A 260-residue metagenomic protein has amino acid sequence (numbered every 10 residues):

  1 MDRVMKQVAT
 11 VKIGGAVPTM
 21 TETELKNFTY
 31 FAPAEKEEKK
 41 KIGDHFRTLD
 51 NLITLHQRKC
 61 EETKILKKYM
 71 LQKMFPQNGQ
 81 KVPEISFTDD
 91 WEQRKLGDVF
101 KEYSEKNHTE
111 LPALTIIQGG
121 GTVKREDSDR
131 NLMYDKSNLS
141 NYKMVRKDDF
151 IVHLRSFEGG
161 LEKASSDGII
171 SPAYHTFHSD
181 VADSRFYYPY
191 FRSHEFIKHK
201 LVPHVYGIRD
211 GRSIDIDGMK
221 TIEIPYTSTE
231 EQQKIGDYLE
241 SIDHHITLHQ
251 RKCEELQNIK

Functional and structural regions predicted by a protein language model:
M1-D2, A9, I13-L25, D129 (+3 more regions): A short beta-sheet element
M5, I13-E38, I169-A173, I208-Q233: A short glycine-rich beta-alpha junction/loop motif
V11-K12, T109-I117, P203-H204: Short coil/turn segments at secondary-structure boundaries
G14, M133-L139, I208: Short, solvent-exposed loop/turn positions at domain surfaces that link secondary-structure elements or cap domain
E24, F28, E35-E92, I222 (+1 more regions): Amphipathic alpha-helical segments with low aromatic content
S86-N107: Non-catalytic DNA-recognition/assembly elements of restriction-modification systems
F100-E102, R146, E223: IQ-motif-like calmodulin-binding regions
Q118-N131: Short, basic/aromatic beta-hairpin or loop at an interaction surface
